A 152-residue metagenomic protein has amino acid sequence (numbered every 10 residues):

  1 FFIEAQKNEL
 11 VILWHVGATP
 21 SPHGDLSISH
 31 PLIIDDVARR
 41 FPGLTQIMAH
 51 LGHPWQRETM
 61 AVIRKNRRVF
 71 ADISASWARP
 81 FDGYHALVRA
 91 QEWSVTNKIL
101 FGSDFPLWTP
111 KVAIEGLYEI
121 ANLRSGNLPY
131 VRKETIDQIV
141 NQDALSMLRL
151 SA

Functional and structural regions predicted by a protein language model:
F1-F101, L128: Catalytic pocket-lining loop regions of alpha/beta-barrel enzymes, especially the amidohydrolase/enolase/GH5 lineages
A5, H50, A71, D104 (+3 more regions): Conserved, mostly hydrophobic/aromatic
D82-L87, P110-L117: Generic hydrophobic, helix-prone segments enriched in Leu/Val/Ile
V95-L100, V112-A152: Mid-to-C-terminal alpha-helical segments outside catalytic/metal-binding sites
L107: Glycine-rich, Trp-frequent "lid" loop and neighboring beta-strands that shape and gate the flavin cofactor pocket
